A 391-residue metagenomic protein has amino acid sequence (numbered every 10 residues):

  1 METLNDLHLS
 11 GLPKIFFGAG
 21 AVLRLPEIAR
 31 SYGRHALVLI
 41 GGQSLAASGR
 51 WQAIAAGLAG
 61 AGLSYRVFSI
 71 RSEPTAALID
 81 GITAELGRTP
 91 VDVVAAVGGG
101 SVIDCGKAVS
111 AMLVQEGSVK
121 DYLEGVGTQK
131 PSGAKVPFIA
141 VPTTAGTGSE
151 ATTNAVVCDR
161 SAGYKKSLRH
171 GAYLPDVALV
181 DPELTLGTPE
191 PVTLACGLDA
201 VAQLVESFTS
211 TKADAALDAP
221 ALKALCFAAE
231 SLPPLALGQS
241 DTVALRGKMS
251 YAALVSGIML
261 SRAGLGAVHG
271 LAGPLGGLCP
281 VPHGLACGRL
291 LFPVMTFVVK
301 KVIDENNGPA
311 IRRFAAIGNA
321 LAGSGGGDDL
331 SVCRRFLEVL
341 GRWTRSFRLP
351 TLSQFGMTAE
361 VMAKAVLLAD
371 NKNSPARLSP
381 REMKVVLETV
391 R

Functional and structural regions predicted by a protein language model:
M1-V93: ATP/NTP phosphate-donor binding region
A77-E183: Glycine/threonine-rich beta-strand-loop-alpha-helix active-site module that forms ligand/phosphate-binding
G146, L254-C287, D370-N373: Glycine-rich phosphate/pyrophosphate-binding beta-alpha loops
N154-A263: Carboxylate- and glycine-rich phosphate/diphosphate-binding segment that chelates Mg2+/Mn2+
T211-P220, A236-K248, R262-V268, E305-G308 (+3 more regions): Flexible, glycine/charged-enriched surface loops at secondary-structure junctions
L278-V281, L285-V361: Gly/Pro-rich interdomain helix-loop hinge
T358-R391: Short, amphipathic C-terminal "tail helix"
